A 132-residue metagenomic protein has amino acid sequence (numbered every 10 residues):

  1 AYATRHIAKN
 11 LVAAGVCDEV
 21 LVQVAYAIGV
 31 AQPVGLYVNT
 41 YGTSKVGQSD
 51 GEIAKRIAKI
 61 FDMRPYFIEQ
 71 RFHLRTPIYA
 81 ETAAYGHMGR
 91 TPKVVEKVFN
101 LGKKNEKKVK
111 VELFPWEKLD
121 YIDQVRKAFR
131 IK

Functional and structural regions predicted by a protein language model:
A1-K132: A domain-level signal for the structural core that forms small-molecule/cofactor-binding pockets and catalytic centers
